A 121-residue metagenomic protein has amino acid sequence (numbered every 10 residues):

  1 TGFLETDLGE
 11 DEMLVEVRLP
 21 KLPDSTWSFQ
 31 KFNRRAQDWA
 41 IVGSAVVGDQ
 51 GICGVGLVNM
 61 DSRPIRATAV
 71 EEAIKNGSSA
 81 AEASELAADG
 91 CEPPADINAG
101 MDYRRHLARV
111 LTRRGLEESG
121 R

Functional and structural regions predicted by a protein language model:
T1-R121: C-terminal structural segment of proteins
